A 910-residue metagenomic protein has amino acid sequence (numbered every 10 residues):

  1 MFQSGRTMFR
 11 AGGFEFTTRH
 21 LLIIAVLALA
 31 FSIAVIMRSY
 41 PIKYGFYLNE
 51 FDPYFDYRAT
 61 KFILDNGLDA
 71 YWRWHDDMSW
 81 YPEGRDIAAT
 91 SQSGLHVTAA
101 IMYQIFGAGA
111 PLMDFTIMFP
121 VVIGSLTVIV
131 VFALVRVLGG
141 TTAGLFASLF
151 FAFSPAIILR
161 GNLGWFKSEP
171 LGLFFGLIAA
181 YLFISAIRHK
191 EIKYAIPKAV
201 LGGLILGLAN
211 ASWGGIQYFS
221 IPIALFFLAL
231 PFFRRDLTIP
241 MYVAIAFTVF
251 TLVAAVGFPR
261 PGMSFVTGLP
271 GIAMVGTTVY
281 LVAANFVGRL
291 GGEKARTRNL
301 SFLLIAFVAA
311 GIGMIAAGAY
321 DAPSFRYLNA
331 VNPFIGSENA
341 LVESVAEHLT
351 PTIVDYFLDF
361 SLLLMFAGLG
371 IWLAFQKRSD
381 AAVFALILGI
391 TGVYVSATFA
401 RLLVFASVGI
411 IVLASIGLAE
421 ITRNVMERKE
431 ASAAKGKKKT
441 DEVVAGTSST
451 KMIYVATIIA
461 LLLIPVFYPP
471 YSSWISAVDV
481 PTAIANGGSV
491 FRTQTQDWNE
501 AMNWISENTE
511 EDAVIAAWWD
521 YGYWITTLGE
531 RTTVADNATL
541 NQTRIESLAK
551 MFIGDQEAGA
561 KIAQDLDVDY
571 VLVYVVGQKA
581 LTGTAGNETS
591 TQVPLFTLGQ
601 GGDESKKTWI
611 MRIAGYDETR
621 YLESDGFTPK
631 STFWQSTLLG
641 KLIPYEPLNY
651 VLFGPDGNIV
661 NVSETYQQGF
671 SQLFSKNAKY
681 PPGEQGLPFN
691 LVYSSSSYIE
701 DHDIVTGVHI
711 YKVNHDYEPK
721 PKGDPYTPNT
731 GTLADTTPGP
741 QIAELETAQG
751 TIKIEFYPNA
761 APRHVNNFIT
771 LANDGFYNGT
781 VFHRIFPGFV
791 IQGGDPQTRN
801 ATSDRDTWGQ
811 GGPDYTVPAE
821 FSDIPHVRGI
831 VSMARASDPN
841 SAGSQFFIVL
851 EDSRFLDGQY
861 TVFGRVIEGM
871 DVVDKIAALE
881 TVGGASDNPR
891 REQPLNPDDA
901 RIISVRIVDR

Functional and structural regions predicted by a protein language model:
M1-Y40, F51, L145, V282-A309 (+2 more regions): Start-transfer (signal-anchor) and selected internal transmembrane alpha helices of multi-pass inner/ER membrane
F2-R6, G12, L48, I129 (+1 more regions): Extracytoplasmic
F14-P53, R58-A59, D65-Y71, H75 (+4 more regions): Transmembrane signal-anchor helices characteristic of membrane glycosylation enzymes that use polyprenol
A28-V35, Y71, D77-S79, M118-V137 (+4 more regions): Membrane-embedded helix bundles of polyisoprenyl
A30-T127, S154, K167: Membrane-interface coil-to-helix junctions
L269-F286, F302-F384: Alpha-helical transmembrane segments at the extracellular/periplasmic loop-to-helix junctions of multi-pass membrane
V383-L386, I390-Y394, F399-D441, A456-T457: Hydrophobic/aromatic-rich transmembrane helices and adjacent perimembrane loops
Y726-R910: Cyclophilin-like peptidyl-prolyl cis-trans isomerases
